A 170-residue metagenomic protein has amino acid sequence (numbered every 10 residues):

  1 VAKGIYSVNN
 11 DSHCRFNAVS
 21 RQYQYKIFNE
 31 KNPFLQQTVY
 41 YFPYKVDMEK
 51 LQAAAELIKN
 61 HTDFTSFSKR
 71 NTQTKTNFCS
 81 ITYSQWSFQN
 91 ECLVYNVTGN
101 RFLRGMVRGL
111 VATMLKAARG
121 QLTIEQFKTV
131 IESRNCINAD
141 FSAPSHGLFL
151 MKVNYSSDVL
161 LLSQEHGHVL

Functional and structural regions predicted by a protein language model:
V1-L170: Structured-RNA-binding interfaces characteristic of tRNA pseudouridine synthases
